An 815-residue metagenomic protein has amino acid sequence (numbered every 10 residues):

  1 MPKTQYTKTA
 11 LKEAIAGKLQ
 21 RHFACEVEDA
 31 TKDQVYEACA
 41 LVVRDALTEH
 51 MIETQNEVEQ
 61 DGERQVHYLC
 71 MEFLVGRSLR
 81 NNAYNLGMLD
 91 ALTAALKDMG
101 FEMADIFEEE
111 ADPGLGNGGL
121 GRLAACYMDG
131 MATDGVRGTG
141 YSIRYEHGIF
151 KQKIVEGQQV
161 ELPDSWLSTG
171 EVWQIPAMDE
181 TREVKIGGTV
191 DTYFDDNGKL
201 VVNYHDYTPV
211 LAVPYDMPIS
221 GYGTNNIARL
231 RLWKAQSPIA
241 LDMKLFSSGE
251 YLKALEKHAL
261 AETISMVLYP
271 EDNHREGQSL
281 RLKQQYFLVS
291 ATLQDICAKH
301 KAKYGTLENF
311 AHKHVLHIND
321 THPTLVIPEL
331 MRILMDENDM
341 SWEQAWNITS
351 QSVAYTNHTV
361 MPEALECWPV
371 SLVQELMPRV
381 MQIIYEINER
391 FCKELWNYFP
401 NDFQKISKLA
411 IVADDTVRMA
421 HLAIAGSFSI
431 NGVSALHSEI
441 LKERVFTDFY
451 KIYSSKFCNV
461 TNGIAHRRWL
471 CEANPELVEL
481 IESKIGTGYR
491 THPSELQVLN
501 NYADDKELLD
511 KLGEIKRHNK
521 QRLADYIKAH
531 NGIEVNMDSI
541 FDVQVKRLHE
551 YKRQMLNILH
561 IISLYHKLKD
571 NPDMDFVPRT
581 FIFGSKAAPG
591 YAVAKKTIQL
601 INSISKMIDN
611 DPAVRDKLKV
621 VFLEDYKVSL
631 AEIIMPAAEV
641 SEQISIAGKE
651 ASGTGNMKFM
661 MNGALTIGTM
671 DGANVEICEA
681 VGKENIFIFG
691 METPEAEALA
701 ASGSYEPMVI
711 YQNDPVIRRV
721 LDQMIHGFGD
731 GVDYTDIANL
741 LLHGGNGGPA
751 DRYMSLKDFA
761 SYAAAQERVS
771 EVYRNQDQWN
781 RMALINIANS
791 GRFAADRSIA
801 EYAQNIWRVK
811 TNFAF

Functional and structural regions predicted by a protein language model:
M1-F815: A conserved ligand/cofactor-binding region detector
